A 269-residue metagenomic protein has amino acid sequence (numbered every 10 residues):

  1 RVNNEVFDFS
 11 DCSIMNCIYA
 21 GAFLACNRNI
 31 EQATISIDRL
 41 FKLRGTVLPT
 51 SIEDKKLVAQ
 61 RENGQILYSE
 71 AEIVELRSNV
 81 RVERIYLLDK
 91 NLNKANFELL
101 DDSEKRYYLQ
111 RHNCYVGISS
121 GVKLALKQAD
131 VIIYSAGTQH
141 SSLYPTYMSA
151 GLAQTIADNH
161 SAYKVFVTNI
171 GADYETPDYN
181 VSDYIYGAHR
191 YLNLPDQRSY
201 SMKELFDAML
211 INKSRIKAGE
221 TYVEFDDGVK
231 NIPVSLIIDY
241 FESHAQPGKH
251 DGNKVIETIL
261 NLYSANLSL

Functional and structural regions predicted by a protein language model:
R1-L99: Electropositive, gly/pro-rich neighborhoods at or near active sites that engage anionic ligands
K42, Y107-G121: Active-site glycine-rich loop that binds ribose-phosphate moieties when present
Y86-Y108, Y115, L143-L205, G228-K230: Conserved phosphate- and dinucleotide-binding cores of soluble alpha/beta proteins, encompassing both enzyme active
S120-L126, H140, T146: Phosphate/Mg2+-binding loops and adjacent switch elements in nucleotide/diphosphate-handling enzyme cores
A129: An anion/phosphate-binding loop that grips the pyrophosphate of nucleotide cofactors and donors
I133-S135, V165-V167, L210: Structural motif
G137-H140, I170, S214-I216: Short glycine-rich anion-binding loops that position phosphate/pyrophosphate groups of nucleotides and phosphorylated
P177-L269: C-terminal functional extensions of proteins
